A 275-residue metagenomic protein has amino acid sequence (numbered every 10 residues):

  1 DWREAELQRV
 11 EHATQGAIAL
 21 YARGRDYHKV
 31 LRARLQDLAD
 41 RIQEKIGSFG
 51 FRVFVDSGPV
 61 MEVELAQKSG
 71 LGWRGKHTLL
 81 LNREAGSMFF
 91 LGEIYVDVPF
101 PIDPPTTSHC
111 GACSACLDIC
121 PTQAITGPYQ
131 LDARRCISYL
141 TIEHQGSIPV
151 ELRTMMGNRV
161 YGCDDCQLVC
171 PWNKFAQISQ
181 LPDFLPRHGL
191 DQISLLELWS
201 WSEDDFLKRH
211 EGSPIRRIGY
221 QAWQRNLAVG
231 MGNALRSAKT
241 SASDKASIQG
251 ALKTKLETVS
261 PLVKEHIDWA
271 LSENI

Functional and structural regions predicted by a protein language model:
D1-H109, G157: Auxiliary alpha/beta "docking" domains used to position bulky ligands
A115-Y139, Q145, R159-D183, A251: Iron-sulfur cluster-binding cysteine motifs and their immediate structural context in ferredoxin-like electron-transfer
V150-F184, W201, D205-R216, A222-W223 (+1 more regions): C-terminal amphipathic alpha-helical segment
E197-W201, R209-P214, A251-V259: Alpha-solenoid HEAT/Armadillo-like helical repeat scaffolds in large eukaryotic proteins
L207-R209, K239-L256, I275: Amphipathic alpha-helical scaffolding segments comprising HEAT/armadillo-like alpha-solenoid repeats
W223, L262-K264: Positions within the helices of HEAT/ARM-like alpha-solenoid repeats
